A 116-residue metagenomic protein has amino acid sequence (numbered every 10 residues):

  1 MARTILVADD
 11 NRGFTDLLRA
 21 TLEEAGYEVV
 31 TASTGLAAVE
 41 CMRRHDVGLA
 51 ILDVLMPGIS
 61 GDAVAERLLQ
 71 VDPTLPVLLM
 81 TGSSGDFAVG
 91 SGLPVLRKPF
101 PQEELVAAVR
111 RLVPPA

Functional and structural regions predicted by a protein language model:
D9, D53: Active-site residues of response regulator receiver
G13-E24: Charged docking surfaces used in two-component/phosphorelay signaling
T31-L49: Acidic, metal-coordinating helix/loop segments flanking the phosphotransfer/catalytic sites of two-component signaling
S33-A37, I59-V64: Acidic catalytic/metal-coordinating carboxylates
E40, D62-T74: Short amphipathic alpha-helix used as the core "switch/output" element in two-component signaling
M56: Receiver (REC) domain active-site loop signature in two-component systems and cognate sites in sensor histidine kinases
M80-T81: Hydrophobic/aromatic residues positioned on beta-strands within the core alpha/beta folds
F100-V113: C-terminal output helix
